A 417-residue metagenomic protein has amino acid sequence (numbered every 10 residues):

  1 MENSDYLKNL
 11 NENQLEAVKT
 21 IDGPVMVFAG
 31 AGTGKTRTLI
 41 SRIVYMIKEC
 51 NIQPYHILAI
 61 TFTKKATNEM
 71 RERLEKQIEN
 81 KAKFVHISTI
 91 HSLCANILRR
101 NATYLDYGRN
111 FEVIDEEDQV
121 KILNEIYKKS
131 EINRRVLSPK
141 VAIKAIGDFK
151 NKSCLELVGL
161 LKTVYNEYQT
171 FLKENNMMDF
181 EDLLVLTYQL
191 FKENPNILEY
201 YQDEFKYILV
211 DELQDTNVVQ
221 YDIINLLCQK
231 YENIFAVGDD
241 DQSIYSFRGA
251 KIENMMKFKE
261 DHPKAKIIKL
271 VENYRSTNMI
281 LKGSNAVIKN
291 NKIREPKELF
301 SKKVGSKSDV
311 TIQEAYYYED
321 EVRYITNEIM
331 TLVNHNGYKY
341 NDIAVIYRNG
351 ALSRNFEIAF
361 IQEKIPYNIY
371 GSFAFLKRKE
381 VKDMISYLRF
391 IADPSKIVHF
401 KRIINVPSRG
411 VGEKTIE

Functional and structural regions predicted by a protein language model:
N3-S4, D22-V25, G30-T33, V44-Y207 (+7 more regions): A basic/glycine-biased coupling hinge at the interface between accessory DNA-binding modules
Y6-D22, V219: N-terminal pre-P-loop "Q-motif" helix
V27, T33-L39, P263-K266, V271-P366 (+1 more regions): Helicase P-loop NTPase motor core
T33, V210, Q214-N290, F300-V304: Conserved helicase motor core of SF1/SF2 NTP-dependent helicases
T36-Y45, M70-R71, Q220, I325: Motif I (Walker A/P-loop) of helicase-class P-loop NTPases
I43, T61-K65, T89-S92, G238-D241 (+5 more regions): A short beta-strand-to-loop transition that corresponds to the Sensor-1 phosphate-sensing loop of AAA+ P-loop ATPases
L93-N101, D241-R248, R275-S276, G371-A392 (+1 more regions): Short alpha-helix plus adjacent loop in nuclease-associated cores
S353-A359, I365, R378, I385-E417: Conserved helicase C-terminal RecA-like lobe
